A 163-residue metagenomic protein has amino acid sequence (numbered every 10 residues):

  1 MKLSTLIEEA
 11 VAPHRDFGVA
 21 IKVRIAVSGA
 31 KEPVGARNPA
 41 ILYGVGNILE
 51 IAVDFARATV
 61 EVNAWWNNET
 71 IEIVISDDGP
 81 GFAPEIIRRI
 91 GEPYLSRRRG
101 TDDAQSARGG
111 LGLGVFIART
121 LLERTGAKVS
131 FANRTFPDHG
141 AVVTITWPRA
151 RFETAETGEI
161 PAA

Functional and structural regions predicted by a protein language model:
M1-V19, G44-V45: Short beta-to-alpha transition helix within the HATPase_c
V23-G44: Conserved short strand/loop->alpha-helix "switch" segment adjacent to the catalytic nucleotide/phosphoryl-transfer site
T59-T70: Short beta-strand/loop element within the Bergerat-fold HATPase_c
D77: Acidic ATP/Mg2+-coordinating residue in the GHKL
F82-L95, R99-D102, A162: Short conserved segment of the HATPase_c
D103-R119: Glycine-rich phosphate-binding loop
